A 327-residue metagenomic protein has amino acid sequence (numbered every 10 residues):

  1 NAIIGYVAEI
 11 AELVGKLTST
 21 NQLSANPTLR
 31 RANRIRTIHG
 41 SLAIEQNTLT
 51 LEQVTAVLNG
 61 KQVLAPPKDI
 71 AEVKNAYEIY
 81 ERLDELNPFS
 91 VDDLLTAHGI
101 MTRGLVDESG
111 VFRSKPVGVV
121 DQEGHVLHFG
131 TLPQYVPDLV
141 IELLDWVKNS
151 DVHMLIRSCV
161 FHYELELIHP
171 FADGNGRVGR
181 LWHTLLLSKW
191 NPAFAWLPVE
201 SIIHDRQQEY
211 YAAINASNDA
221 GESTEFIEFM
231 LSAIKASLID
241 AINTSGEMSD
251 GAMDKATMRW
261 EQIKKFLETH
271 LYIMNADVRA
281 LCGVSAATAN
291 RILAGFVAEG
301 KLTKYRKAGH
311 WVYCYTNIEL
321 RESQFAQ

Functional and structural regions predicted by a protein language model:
N1-Q327: FIC/Doc superfamily catalytic core
